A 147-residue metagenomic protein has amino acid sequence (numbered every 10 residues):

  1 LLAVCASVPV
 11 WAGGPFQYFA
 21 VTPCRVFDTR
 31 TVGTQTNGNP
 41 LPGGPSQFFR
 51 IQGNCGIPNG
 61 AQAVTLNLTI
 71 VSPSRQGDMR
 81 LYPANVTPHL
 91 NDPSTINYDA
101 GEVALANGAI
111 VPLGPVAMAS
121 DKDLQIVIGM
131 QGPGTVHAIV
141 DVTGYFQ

Functional and structural regions predicted by a protein language model:
L1-S7: Bacterial N-terminal signal peptides
P9-Q147: Short edge beta-strands and adjacent beta->alpha junctions
